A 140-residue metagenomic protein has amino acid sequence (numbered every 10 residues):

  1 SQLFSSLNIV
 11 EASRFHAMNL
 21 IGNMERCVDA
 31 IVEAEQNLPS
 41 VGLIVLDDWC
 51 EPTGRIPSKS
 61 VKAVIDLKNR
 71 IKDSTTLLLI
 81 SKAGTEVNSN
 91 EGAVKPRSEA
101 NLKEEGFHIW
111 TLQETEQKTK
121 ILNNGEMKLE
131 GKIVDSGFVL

Functional and structural regions predicted by a protein language model:
S1-I31: Conserved P-loop
Q2-L3, V28, R55-P57, N88-G92: Short, well-ordered secondary-structure micro-motifs
L7-V10, Q36-N37, N101-L102: Structural motif
N19-T75, L79: Phosphate-binding/switch loop-helix module in NTP-utilizing enzymes
S74-L140: Phosphate-binding/switch region of NTP-binding enzymes
